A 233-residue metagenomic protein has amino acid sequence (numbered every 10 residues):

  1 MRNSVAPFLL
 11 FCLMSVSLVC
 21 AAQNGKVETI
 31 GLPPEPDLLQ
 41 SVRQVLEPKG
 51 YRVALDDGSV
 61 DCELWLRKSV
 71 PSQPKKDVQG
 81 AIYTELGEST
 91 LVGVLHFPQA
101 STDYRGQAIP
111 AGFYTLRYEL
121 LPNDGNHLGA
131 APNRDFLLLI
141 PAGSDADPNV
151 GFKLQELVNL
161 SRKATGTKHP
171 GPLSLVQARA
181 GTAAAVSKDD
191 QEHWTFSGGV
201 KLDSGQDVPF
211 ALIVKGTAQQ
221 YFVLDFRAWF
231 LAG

Functional and structural regions predicted by a protein language model:
M1-P7: Positively charged n-region of N-terminal signal peptides that target proteins for export
P7-S17: Bacterial N-terminal signal peptides
A22-T84, L139-G233: Primarily secretory-pathway and cell-envelope proteins
D77-T84, L91-A100: N-terminal post-signal-peptidase region of extra-cytosolic proteins
E85, N126-A130: Short consensus segments that form the blades of beta-propeller domains, in both extracellular/periplasmic
I109, A131-L138: Mature extracellular/secreted ectodomains of secretory-pathway proteins
G112-E119: A short tyrosine-centered beta-strand micro-motif
